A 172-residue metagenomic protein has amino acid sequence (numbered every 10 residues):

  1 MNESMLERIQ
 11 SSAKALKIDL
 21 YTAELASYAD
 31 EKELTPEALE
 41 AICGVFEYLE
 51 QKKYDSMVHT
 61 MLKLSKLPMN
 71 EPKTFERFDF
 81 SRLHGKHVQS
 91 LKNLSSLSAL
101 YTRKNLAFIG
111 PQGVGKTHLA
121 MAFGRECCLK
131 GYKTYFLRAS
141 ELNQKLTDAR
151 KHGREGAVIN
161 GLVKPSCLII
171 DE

Functional and structural regions predicted by a protein language model:
M1-Y21: Charged, compositionally biased N-terminal leader segments and the immediate start of the first structured element
A15-N70: Interdomain "pre-motor" coupling segment immediately N-terminal to P-loop NTPase/helicase cores
K73-L97: N-terminal pre-Walker A segment at the start of P-loop NTPase domains
L83-K92, T134-V163: Short glycine-rich substrate-engagement loop in P-loop NTPases that contacts/grips substrate
R103-L119: Walker A/P-loop nucleotide-binding motif
R125-L137: Post-Walker A helix-loop "phosphate-sensing" segment adjacent to the P-loop in P-loop NTPases
G161-E172: Conserved P-loop NTPase "ATPase switch" module shared by AAA+ and STAND
